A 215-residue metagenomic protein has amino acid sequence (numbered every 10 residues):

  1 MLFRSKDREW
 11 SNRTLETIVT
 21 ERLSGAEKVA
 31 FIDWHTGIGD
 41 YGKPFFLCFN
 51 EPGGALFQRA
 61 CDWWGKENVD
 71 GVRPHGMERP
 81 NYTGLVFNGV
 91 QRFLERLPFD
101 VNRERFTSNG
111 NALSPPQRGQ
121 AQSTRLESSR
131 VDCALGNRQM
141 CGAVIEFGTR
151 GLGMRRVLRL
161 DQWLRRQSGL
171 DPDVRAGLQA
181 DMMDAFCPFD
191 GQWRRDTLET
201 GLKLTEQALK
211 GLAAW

Functional and structural regions predicted by a protein language model:
M1-W215: C-terminal accessory segments enriched in acidic
